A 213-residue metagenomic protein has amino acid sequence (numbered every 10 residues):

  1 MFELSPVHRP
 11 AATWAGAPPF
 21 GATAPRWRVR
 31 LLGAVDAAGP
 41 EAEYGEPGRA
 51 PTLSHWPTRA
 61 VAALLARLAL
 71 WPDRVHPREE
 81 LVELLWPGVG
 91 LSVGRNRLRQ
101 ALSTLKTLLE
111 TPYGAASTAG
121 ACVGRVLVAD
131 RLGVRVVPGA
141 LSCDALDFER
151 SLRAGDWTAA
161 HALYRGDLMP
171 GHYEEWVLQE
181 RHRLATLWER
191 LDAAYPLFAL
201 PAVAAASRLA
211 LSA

Functional and structural regions predicted by a protein language model:
M1-A62, C122-G133, A140, G166: Short boundary/linker motifs that mark transitions into or out of structured domains
P47-H55, R59, R67-D73, V89-R99 (+2 more regions): Intrinsically disordered, charged and Pro/Gly-enriched terminal/linker segments that flank large helical-solenoid
L64-W71, L84, L108: Short amphipathic alpha-helical elements of helix-turn-helix/winged-helix folds
D73-L85: Short coil-to-helix segment of the ABC ATPase nucleotide-binding domain corresponding to the Q-loop/switch region
E79, N96-R99, S103: Surface-exposed alpha-helical interface segments used for non-catalytic interactions
L81, L105, A160: Residue-level signal for inorganic ion chemistry
L102, K106-Y113: C-terminal flanking helix
